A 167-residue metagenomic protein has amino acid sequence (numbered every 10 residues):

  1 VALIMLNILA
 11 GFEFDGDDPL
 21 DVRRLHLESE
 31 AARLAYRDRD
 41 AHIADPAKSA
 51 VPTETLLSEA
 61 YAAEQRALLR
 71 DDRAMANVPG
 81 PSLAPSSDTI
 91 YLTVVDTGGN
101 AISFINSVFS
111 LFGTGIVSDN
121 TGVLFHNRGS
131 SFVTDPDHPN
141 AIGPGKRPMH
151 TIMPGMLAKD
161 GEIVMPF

Functional and structural regions predicted by a protein language model:
V1: Conserved phosphate/anionic-ligand binding catalytic regions in large, soluble enzymes, centered on
I4: Protein kinase glycine-rich loop
G11-V108, N120-T121, R128: Internal maturation/activation junctions in enzymes
N100-M165: Active-site rim segments in enzyme catalytic domains, especially the processed small/beta chain of N-terminal
